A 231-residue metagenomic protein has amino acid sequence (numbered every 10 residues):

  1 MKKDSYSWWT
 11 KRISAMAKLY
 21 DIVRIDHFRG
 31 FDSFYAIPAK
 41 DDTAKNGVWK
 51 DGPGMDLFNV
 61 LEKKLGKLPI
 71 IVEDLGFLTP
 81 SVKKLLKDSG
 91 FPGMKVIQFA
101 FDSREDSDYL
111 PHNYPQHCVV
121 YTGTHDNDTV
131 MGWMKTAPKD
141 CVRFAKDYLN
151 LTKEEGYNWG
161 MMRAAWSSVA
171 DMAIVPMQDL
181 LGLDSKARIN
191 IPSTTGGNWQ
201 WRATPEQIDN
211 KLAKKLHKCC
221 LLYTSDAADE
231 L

Functional and structural regions predicted by a protein language model:
M1-I174, Q178-S185, I191-E206: Alpha-amylase-like alpha-glycosidases and glucanotransferases acting on alpha-linked glucans and related
D209-N210: A short acidic/small-residue loop/turn micro-motif
L216-L222: C-terminal accessory segments of extracellular proteins
Y223-L231: Conserved small/polar residues in nucleotide/adenosyl-binding loops
